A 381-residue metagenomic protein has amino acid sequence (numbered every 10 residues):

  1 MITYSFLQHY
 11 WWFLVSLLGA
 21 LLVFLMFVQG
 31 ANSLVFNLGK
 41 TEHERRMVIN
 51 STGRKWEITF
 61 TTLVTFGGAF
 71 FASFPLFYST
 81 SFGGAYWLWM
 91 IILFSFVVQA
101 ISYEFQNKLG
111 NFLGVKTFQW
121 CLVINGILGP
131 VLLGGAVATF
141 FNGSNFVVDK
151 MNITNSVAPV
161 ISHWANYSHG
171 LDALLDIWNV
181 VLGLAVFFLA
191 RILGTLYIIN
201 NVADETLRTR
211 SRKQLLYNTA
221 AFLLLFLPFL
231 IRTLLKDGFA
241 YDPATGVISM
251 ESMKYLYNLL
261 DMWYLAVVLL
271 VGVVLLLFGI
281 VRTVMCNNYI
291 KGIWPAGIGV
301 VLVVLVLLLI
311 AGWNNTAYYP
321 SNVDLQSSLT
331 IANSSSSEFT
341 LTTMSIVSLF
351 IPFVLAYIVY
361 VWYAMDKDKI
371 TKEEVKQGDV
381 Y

Functional and structural regions predicted by a protein language model:
M1-F60, V64-G67: N-terminal signal-anchor module of multipass membrane proteins
H9-V23, G83-F96, I127, A173-L189 (+1 more regions): Alpha-helical transmembrane segments
L25-S33, T61-L109, N125-I153, A185-A190 (+1 more regions): Transmembrane-helix bundle segments that line or gate the permeation/cavity pathway in multi-pass membrane proteins
A31-R45, P75-S79, A100-C121, I198-S211 (+2 more regions): Membrane-interfacial helix termini and the short, flexible loops that connect transmembrane helices in multi-pass
E44-V64, W89, V115-G129, R208-F222 (+3 more regions): Juxtamembrane helix-loop boundaries in multi-pass membrane proteins
L109-Y289: Long, contiguous internal "core" modules enriched in hydrophobic/ aromatic residues
N145-V157, L305-Q326: Juxtamembrane non-transmembrane "cap" segments at the membrane-aqueous interface of multi-pass membrane proteins
V247-M253, P320-L341: Short, membrane-exposed interhelical loops at transmembrane-helix boundaries
